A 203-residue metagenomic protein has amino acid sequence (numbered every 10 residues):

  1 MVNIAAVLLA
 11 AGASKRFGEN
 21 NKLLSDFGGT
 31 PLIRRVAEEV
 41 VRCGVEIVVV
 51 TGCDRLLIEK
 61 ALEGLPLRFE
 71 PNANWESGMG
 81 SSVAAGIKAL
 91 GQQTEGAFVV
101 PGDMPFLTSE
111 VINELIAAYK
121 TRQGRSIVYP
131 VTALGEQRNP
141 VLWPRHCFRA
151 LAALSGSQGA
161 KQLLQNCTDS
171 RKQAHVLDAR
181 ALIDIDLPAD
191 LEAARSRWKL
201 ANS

Functional and structural regions predicted by a protein language model:
V2-A6, A152-S203: Conserved alpha/beta core of the MobA/IspD/sugar-nucleotide pyrophosphorylase nucleotidyltransferase superfamily
V2-G102, F106-Q137, S170-L177: Nucleotide and nucleotide-moiety/phosphate-recognizing core
R16, L57-K60, A150, D184 (+1 more regions): Phosphate- and divalent-cation-binding pockets in alpha/beta enzyme and binding domains that engage nucleotide-derived
G86, R149-L151: Short beta-strand and adjoining strand-loop segment in the mid-core of the Rossmann-like NAD(P)-dependent dehydrogenase
D103-F106, C147-R149, R180-A181: Short histidine/acidic/glycine/proline-rich micro-motifs that form metal- and phosphate-coordinating active-site loops
I127, P140-L142, L163: Conserved hydrophobic/aromatic beta-strand scaffold that supports enzyme active sites
N139-W143, I183-I185: Short glycine- and hydrophobic/aromatic-rich loop-to-beta-strand nucleating segment in the catalytic cores
